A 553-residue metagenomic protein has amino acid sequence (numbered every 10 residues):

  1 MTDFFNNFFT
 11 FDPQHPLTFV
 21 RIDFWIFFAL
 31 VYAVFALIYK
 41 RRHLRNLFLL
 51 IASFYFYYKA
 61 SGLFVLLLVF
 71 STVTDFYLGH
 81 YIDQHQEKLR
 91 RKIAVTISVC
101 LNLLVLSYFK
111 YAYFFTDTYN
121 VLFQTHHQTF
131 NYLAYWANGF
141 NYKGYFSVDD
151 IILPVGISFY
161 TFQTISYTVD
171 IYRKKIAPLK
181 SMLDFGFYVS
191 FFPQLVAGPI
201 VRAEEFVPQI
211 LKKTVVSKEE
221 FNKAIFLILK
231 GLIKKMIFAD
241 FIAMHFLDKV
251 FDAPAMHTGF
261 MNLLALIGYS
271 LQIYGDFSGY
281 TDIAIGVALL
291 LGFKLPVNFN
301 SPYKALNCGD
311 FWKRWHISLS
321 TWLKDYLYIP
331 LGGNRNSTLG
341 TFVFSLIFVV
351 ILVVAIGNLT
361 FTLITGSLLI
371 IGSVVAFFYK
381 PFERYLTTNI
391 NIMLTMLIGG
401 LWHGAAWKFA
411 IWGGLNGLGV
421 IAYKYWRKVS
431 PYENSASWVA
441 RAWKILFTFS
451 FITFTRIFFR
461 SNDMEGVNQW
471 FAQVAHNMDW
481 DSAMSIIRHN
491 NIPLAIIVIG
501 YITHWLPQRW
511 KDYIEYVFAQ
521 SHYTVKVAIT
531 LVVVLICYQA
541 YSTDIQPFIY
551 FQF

Functional and structural regions predicted by a protein language model:
T2-Y501, W505-Q552: Membrane-embedded transmembrane alpha-helical bundles that form the catalytic cores of multi-pass lipid-modifying
